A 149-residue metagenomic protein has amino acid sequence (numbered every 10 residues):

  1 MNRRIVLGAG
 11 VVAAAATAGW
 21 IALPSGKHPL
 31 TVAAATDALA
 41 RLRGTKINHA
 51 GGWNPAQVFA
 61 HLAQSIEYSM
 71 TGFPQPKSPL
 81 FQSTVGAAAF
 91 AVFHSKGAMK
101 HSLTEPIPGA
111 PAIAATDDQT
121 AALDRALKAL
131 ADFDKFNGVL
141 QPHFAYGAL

Functional and structural regions predicted by a protein language model:
M1-V12: N-terminal secretory signal peptides and thylakoid transit peptides that target proteins across membranes
V11, A63-Q64, A131: Solvent-exposed alpha-helix faces
A14-A16: Hydrophobic core of alpha-helical transmembrane segments in multi-pass integral membrane proteins
A18-A50: C-terminal segment of N-terminal export signals and the immediately downstream linker at the start of the mature
W20-L23, G72-F136, F144-A145: Short, helix-capping/interhelical loops that line the mouth of catalytic, cofactor-, or ligand-binding pockets
D37-N54, S69-K77, V139-F144: Helix-loop segments that flank and shape redox-cofactor active sites
A148-L149: Individual transmembrane alpha-helices with interfacial aromatic-anchor signatures
